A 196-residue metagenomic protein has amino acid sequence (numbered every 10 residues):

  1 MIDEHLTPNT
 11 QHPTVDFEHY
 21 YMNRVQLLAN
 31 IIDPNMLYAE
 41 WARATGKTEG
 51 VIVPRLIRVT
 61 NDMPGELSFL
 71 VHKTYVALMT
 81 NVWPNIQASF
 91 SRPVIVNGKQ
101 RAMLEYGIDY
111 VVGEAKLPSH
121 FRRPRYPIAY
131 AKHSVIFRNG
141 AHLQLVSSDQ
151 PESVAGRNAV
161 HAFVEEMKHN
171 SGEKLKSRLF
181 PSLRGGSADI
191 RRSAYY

Functional and structural regions predicted by a protein language model:
I2-H5, N9-Y196: Phosphate/NTP-binding elements of NTP-utilizing enzymes
